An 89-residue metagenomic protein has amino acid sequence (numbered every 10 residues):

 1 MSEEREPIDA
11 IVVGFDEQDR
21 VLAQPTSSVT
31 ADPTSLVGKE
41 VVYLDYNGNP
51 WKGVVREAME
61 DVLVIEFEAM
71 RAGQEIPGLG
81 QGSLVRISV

Functional and structural regions predicted by a protein language model:
S2-P7, D45-K52: Short coil-to-beta-strand transition motifs
D19-Q24, D61-A69: Short, solvent-exposed secondary-structure boundary/capping segments
S27-T30: Short amphipathic, basic-aromatic surface patches that mediate peripheral association with negatively charged
P33-L44, G78-V85: Short coil-to-beta transition motif at edge beta-strands of beta-rich domains
V42, K52-V54, R86-S88: Ser/Thr- (and often Asn-) enriched beta-sheet segments in non-cytosolic proteins
L63-V89: C-terminal structural segments of small proteins and small subunits
